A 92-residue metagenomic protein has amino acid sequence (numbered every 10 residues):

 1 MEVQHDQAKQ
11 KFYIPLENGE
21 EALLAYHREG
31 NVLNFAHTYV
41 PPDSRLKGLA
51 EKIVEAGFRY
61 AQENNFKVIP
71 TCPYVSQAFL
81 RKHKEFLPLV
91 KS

Functional and structural regions predicted by a protein language model:
M1-L33: N-terminal first-folded block
A25, N34-H37, V68-P70: Conserved active-site loop/cleft motifs that coordinate metal ions or position small ligands
T38-R45: A short, internal acetyl-CoA/4′-phosphopantetheine-binding micro-motif in the GNAT/acyltransferase core
L46-E51: Glycine-rich acyl-CoA binding loop
G57: Aromatic/hydrophobic pocket-lining residues that form π-stacking "cages" and hydrophobic walls in ligand
Y60-S92: C-terminal structural segments of small proteins and small subunits
